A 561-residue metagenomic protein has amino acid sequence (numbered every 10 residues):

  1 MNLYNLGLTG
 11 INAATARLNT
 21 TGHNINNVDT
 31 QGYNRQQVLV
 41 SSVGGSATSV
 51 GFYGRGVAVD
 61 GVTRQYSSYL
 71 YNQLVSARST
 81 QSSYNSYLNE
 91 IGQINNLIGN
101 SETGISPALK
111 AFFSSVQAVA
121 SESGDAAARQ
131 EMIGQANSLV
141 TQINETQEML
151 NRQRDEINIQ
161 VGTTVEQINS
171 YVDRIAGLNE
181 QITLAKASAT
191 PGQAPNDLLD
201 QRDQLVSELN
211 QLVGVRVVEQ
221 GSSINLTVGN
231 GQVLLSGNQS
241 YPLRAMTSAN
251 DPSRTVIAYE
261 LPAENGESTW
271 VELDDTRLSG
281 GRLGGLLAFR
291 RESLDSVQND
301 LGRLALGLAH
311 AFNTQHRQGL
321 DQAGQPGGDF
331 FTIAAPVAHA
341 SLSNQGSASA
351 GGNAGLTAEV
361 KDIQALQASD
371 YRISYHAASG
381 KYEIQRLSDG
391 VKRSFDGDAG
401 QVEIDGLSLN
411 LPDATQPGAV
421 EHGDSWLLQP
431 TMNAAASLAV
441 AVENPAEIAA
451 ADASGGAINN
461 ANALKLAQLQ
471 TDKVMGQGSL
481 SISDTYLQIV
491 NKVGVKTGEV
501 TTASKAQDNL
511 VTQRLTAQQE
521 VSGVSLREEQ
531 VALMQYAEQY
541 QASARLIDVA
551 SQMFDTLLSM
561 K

Functional and structural regions predicted by a protein language model:
M1-K561: S/T-rich, low-complexity, solvent-exposed segments of bacterial secretion/appendage proteins
